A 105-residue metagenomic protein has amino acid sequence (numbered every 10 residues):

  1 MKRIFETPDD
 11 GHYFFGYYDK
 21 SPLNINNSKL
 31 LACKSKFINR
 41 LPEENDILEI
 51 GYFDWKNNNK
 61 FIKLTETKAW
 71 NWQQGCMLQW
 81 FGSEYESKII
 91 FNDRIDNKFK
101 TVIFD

Functional and structural regions predicted by a protein language model:
M1-D105: Sequence signature of WD/YWTD-type beta-propeller architectures
